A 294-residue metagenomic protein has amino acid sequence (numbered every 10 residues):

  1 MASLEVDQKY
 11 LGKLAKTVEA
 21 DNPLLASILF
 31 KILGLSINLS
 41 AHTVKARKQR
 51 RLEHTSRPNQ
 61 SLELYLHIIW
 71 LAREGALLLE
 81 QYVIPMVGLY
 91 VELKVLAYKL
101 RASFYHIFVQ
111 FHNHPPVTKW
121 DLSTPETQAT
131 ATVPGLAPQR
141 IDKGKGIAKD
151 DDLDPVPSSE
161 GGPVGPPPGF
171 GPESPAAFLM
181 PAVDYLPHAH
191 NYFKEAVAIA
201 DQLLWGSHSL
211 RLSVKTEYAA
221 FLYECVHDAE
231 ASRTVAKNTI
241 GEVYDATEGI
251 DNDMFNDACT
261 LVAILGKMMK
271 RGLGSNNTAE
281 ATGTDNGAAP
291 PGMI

Functional and structural regions predicted by a protein language model:
M1-N191, E195, D257, I264-I294: N-terminal alpha-helical interaction modules that lie
G88, A198, Q202-G206, D245-N252: Short coil/turn linkers that connect adjacent helices within long alpha-helical scaffolds, especially alpha-solenoid
K94-L100, G206-F221, F255-A263: Amphipathic alpha-helical protein-interaction segments enriched in hydrophobic
V109, A219-L222, I240, V262 (+1 more regions): Amphipathic alpha-helical interface segments used for dimerization/assembly
K145, Y244-L261: Histidine/cysteine- and/or acidic
M180, D184, H188-V235: Extended serine/threonine-enriched, polar tracts that run as long, contiguous segments within proteins
S232-D245: TPR/TPR-like (Sel1-like) alpha-helical repeat modules
